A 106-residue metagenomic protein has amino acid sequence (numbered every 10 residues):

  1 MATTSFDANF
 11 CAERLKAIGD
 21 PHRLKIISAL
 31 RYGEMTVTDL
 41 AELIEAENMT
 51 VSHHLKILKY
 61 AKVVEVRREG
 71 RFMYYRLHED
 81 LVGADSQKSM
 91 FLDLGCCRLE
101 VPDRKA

Functional and structural regions predicted by a protein language model:
M1-F6, F10, E79-A106: Amphipathic alpha-helical dimerization/coiled-coil segments that flank or bridge DNA-binding/regulatory modules
A2, N9-E47, F72-V82: N-terminal helix-turn-helix DNA-binding core of bacterial DNA-binding proteins
K16, K56-K59: A general lysine-centric signal
S28, H53-K56: Base-recognition residues in the alpha-helical recognition helix of bacterial helix-turn-helix
E42, K59-Y60: Alpha-helical residues within the helix-turn-helix
T50: Residues in the helix-turn-helix
Y60-E69, R76-L77: Beta-hairpin "wing" of winged helix-turn-helix
